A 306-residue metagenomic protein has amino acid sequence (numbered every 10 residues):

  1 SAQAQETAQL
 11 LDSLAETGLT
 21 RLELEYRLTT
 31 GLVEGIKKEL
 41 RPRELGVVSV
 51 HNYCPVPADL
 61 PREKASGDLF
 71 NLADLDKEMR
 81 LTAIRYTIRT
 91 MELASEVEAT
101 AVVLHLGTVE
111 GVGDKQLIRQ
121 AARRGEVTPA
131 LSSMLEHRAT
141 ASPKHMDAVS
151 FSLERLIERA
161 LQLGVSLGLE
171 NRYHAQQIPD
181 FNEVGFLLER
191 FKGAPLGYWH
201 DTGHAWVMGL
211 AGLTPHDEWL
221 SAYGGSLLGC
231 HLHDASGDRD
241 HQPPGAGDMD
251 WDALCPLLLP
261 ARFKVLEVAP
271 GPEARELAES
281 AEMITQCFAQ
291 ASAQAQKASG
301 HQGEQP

Functional and structural regions predicted by a protein language model:
S1-A2, E6-L14, R21, E25-T29 (+6 more regions): Alpha/beta catalytic barrel-like cores
A4-A15, T30, R41-R43, R89-A101 (+3 more regions): Histidine-acidic metal/acid-base catalytic patches
R21-E23, S49, G168-E170, W199-H200 (+2 more regions): Generic enzyme active-site microenvironment
Y26-L28, N52-V56, L106-E110, N171-A175 (+3 more regions): Active-site-proximal loop/turn and secondary-structure-junction residues that shape catalytic pockets, frequently
T30-I36: Active-site-adjacent beta->alpha loops and helix N-cap segments on the catalytic face of soluble alpha/beta enzymes
I36, L60-R62, G113-L117, F181 (+1 more regions): Short aromatic-enriched loop/helix-cap "lid" or pocket-rim segments at secondary-structure transitions that line
L40-P61, L93-S95, V102-G111: Glycine-rich, aromatic-flanked loop segments that form ligand/cofactor-binding clefts across common enzyme folds
F70-G197: Active-site acidic/histidine proton-transfer and metal-coordination neighborhood in alpha/beta enzyme cores
